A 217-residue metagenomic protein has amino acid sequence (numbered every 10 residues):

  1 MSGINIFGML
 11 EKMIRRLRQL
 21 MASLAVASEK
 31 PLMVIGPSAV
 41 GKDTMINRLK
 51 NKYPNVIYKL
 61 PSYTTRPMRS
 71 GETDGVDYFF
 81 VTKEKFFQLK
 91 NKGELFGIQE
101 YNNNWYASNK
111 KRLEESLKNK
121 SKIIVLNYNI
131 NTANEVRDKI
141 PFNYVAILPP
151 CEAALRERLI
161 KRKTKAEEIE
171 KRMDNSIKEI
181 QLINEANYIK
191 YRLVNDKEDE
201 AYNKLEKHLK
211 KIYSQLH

Functional and structural regions predicted by a protein language model:
S2-P31: Extreme N-terminal, non-catalytic leader segments that precede Walker-type/kinase nucleotide-binding cores
V34: Hydrophobic anchor at the beta1->P-loop junction of P-loop NTPases
P37: P-loop (Walker A) phosphate-binding loop of NTP-binding proteins
V40: ATP-binding Walker
D43: Walker A/P-loop
T64-I124: ATP-dependent small-molecule kinase phosphotransfer cores that center on conserved nucleotide phosphate-binding segments
V125-N129, D138-K161: Conserved phosphate-donor/acceptor-positioning beta-strand/loop module used by diverse small-molecule
K161-K211: Small-molecule kinase domains that catalyze NTP-dependent phosphoryl transfer to phosphate-bearing small molecules
